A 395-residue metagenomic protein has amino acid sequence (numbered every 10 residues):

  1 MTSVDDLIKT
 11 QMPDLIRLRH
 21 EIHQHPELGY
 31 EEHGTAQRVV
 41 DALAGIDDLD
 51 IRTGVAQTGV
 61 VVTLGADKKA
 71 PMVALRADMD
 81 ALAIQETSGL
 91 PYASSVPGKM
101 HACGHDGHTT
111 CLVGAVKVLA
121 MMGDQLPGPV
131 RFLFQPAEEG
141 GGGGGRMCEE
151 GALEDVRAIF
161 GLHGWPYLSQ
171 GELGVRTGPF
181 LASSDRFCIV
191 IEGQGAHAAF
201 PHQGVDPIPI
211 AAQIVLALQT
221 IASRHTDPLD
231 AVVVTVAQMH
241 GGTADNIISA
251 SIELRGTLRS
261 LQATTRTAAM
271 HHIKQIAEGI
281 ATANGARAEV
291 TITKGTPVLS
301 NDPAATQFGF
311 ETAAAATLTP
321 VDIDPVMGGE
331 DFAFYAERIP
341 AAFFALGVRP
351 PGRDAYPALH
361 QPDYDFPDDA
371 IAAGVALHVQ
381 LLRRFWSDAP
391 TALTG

Functional and structural regions predicted by a protein language model:
T2-H101, D106, T110-V113, K117-L126: Acidic/His- and Gly-rich active-site-bordering loop/insert found across diverse amide/peptide-bond hydrolases
R19, H33-V40, L112, I208 (+5 more regions): Hydrophobic face of alpha-helices
I22, V62, L75, H105 (+8 more regions): Divalent metal-coordination and catalytic microenvironments
H25, H202-P209, T264-M270: Active-site pocket-shaping loop/turn-to-helix segments
V60-V61, A81-I84, S88-M100, D106-G107 (+3 more regions): Histidine/acidic-residue-rich, glycine-tolerant segments that coordinate divalent metal ions
A74-R76, Q85, F187-I189, F343-R349: Non-cysteine beta-strand/loop elements that form the S-adenosyl-L-methionine
A212-G395: Metal-dependent amide/peptide-bond hydrolase catalytic core, centered on the "pita-bread" metallohydrolase fold
